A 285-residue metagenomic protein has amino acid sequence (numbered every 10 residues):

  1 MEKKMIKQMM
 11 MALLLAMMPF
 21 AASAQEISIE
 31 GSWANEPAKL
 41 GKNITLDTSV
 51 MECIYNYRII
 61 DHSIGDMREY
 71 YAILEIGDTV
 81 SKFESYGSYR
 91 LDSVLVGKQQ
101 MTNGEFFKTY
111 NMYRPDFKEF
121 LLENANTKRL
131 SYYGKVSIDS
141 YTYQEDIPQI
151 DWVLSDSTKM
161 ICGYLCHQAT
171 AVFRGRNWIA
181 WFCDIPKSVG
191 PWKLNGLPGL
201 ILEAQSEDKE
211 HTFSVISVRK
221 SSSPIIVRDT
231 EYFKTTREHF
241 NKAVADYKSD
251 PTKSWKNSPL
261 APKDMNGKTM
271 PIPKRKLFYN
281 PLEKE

Functional and structural regions predicted by a protein language model:
M1-W33: Bacterial Sec-dependent N-terminal signal peptides
E26-E285: Extended soluble regions of mature proteins
